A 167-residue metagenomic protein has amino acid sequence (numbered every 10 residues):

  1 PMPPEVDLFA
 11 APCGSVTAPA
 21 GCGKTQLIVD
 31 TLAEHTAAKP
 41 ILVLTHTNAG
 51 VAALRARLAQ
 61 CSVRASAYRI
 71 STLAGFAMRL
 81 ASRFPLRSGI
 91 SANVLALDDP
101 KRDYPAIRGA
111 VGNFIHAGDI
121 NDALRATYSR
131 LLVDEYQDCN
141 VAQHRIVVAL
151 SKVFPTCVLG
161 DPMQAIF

Functional and structural regions predicted by a protein language model:
P1-R83: P-loop NTPase Walker
L8, T36, A123-L124, A149-K152: Conserved catalytic network of the ASCE P-loop NTPase/AAA+ motor domain
T17-K24, N48, Q137-F167: Conserved helicase motor core of SF1/SF2 NTP-dependent helicases
P40, S129-R130, V153-C157: Loop/turn-to-beta-strand initiation segments
S62-N113: Inter-Walker segment of RecA-like/P-loop motor cores
F76, T127, L150: Short acidic/histidine-centered micro-motifs embedded in hydrophobic/aromatic stretches that mark compact functional
A96-S129, N140-I146: Conserved helicase/translocase P-loop NTPase motor core
D134: Charged catalytic and DNA/RNA-contacting regions of genome-maintenance and nucleic-acid-processing enzymes
